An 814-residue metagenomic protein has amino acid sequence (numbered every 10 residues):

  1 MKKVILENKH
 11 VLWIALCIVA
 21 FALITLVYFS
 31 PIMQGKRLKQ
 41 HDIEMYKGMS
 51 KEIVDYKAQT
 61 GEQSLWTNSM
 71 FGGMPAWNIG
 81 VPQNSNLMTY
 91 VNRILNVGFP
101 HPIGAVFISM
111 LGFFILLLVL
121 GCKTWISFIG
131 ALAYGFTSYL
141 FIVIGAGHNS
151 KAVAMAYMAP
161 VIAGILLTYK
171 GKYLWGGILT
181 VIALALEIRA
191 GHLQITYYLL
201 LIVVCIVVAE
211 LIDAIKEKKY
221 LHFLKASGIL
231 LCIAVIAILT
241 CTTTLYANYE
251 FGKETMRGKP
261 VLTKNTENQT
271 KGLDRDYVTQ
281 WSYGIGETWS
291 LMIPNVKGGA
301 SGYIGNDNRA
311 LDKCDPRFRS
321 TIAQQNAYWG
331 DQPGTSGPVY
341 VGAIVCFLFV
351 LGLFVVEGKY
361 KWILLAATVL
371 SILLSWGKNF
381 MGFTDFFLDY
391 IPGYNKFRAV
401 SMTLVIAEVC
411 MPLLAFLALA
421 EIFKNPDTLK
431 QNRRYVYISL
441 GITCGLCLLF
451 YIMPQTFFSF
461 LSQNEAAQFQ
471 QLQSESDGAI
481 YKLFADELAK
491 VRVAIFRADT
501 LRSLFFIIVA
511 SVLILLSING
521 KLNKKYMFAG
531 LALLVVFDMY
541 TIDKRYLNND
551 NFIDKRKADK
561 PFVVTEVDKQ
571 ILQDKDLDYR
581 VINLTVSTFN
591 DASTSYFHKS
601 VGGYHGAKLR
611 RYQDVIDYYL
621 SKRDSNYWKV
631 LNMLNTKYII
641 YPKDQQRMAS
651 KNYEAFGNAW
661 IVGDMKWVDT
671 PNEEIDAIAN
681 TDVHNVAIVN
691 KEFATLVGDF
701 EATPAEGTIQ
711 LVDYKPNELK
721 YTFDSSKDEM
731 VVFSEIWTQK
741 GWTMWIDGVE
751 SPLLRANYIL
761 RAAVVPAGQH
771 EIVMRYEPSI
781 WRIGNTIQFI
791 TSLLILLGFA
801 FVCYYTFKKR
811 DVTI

Functional and structural regions predicted by a protein language model:
W13-M49, I233-N248, L370-S375, L446-I452 (+1 more regions): Transmembrane signal-anchor helices characteristic of membrane glycosylation enzymes that use polyprenol
A22-L116, L132-M155, Q269-V341, L374-T384 (+1 more regions): Membrane-interface coil-to-helix junctions
F99-F113, G337-G352, A407-F416, R502-A510: Hydrophobic alpha-helical transmembrane segments
L117-F136, L174-G177: Transmembrane-helix signature of polytopic, membrane-embedded enzymes that assemble or transfer cell-envelope glycans
I129-I142, L179-L186, A399: Short aromatic/hydrophobic helix-turn
G147-M158, T168-A185, L193-A234, I238 (+2 more regions): Contiguous transmembrane helix-bundle modules in multi-pass membrane proteins
P260-K264, M539-P704, S726: Extracytoplasmic
F347, K637, H684-I814: Active-site-proximal, structured, solvent-exposed surfaces of multi-pass membrane proteins that position macromolecular
